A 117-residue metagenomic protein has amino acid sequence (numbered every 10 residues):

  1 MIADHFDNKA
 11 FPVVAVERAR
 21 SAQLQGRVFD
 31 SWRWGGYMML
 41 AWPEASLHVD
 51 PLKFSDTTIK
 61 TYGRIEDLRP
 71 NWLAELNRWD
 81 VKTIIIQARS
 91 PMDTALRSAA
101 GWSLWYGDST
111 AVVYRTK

Functional and structural regions predicted by a protein language model:
M1-Q23, G35, G63, D67-R69: Membrane-proximal, lumen/periplasm-facing interface regions of secretory-pathway glyco- and lipid-modifying enzymes
F6-F11, E44-H48, E75-L76: A broad, low-specificity signal for short, low-complexity segments enriched in glycine/proline and polar/charged
V13-A15, P51-F54, P70-L73: A short alpha-helix capping/helix-coil boundary motif
E17-R20, M39, N77, L96-S98: Alpha-helix boundary recognition
R20-T58, V81-A88, Y114: Short periplasmic/luminal acceptor-recognition loop of GT-C membrane glycosyltransferases, typified by
I59-V113: Periplasmic/luminal catalytic loop of GT-C fold multi-pass membrane glycosyltransferases that transfer sugars from
